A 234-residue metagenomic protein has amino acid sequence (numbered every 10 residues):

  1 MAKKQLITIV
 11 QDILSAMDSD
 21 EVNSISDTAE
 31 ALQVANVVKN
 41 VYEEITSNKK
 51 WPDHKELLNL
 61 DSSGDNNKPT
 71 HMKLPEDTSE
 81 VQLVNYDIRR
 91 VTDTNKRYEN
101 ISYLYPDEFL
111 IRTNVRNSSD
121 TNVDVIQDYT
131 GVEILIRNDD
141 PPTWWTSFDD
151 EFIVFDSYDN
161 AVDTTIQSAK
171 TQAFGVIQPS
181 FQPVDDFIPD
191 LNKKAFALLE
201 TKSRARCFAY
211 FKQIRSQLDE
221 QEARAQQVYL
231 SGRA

Functional and structural regions predicted by a protein language model:
M1-A234: Glycine-enriched, solvent-exposed interface loops adjoining structured elements
